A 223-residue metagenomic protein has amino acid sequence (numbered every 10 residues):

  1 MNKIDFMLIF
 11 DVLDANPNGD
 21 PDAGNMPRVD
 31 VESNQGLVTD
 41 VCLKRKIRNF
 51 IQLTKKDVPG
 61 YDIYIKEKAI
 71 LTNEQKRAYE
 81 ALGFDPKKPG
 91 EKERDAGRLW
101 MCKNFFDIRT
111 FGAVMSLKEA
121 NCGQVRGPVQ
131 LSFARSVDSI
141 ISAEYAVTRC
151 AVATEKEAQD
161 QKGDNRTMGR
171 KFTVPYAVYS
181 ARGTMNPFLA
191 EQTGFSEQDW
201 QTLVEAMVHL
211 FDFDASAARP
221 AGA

Functional and structural regions predicted by a protein language model:
M1-A223: RNA-binding basic/glycine-rich loop and surface signature characteristic of RAMP-family CRISPR effectors
